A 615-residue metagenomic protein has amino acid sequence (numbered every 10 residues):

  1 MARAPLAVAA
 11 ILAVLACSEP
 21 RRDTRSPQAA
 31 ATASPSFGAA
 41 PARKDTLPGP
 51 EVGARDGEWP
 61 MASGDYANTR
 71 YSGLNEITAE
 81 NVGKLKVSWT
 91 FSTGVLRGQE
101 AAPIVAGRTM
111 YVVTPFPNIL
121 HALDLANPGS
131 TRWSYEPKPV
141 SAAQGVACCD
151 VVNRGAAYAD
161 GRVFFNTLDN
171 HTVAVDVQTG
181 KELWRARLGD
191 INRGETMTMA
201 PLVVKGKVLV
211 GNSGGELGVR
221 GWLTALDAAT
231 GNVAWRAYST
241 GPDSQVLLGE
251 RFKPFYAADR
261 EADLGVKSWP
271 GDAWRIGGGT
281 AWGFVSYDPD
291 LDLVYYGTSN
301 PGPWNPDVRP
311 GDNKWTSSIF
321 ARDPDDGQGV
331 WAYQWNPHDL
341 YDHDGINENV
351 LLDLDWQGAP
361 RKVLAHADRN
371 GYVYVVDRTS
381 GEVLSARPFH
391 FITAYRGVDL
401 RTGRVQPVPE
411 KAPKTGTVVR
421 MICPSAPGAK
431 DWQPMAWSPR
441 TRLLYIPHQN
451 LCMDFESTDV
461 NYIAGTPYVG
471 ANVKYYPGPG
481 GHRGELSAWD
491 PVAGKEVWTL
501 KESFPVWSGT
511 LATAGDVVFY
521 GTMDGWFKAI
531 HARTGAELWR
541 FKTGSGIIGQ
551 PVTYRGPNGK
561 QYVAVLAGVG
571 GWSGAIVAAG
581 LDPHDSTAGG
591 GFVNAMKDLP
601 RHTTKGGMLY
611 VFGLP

Functional and structural regions predicted by a protein language model:
V14-A16: C-terminal motif of bacterial Sec signal peptides marking the signal peptidase cleavage site
S18-P20: Bacterial signal peptide processing site
A33-V87, E250-A257, E410, Y476 (+1 more regions): Blade/loop signatures of beta-propeller domains
W59-S63, G98-I119, G145-T172, T196-E216 (+9 more regions): Repeat-blade elements of multi-bladed beta-propeller folds
F91-A102, S134-A157, R185-A200, Y238-F284 (+9 more regions): Extracytoplasmic beta-rich repeat domains
L125-P128, V177-T179, A228-T230, P324-D326 (+4 more regions): Short loop/turn segments that connect beta-strands within beta-propeller blades
V210-G221, W269-P270, Y296-N313, V419 (+2 more regions): Short, conserved, GDST-rich strand-edge loop motifs in beta-rich repeat architectures
W222-T230, K314-D326, G484-D490, D598-P615: Beta-propeller blade signature
